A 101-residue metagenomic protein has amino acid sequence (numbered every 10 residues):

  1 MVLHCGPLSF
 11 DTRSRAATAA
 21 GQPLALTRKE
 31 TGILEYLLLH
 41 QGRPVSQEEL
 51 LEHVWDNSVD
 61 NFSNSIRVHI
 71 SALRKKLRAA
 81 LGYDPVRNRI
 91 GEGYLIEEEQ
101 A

Functional and structural regions predicted by a protein language model:
V2, A25, I70, R74-A101: DNA-binding patch around the recognition helix
L3-T31, L95-A101: A structural micro-motif at secondary-structure boundaries
T12, Q47, G91: Catalytic-loop Lys-Pro-X-Asn motif of eukaryotic-like protein kinases
A16, G21-H69, K76-D84: Positively charged, aromatic-enriched patches within helix-turn-helix-type DNA-binding elements, predominantly
